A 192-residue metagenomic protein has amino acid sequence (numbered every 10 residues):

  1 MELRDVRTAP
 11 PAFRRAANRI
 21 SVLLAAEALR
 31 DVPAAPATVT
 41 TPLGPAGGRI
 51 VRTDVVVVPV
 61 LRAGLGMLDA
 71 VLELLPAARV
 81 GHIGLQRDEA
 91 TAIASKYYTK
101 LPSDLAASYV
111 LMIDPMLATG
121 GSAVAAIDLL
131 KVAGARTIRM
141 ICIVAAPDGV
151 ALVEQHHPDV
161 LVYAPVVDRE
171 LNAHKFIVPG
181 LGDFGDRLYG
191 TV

Functional and structural regions predicted by a protein language model:
M1-V192: PRPP-associated nucleotide enzymes
